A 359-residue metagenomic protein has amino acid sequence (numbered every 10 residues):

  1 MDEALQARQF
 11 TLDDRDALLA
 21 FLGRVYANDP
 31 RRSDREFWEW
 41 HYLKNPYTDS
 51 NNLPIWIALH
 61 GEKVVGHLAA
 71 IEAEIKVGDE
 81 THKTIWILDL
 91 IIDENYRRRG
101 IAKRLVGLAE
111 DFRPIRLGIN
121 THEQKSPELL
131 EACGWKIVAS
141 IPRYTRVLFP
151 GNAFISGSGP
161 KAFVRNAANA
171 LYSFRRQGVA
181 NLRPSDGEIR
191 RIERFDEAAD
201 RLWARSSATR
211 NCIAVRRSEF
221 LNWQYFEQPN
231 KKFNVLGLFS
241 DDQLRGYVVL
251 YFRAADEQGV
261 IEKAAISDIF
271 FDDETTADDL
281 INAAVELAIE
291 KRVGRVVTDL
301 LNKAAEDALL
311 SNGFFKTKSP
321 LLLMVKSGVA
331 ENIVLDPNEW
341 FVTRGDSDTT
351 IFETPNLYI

Functional and structural regions predicted by a protein language model:
D2, R116-R176, Q224, N234 (+1 more regions): Active-site/acyl-donor-binding loops of N-acyltransferases
L5-L90, R190-I269: A conserved beta-strand-loop-helix scaffold within acyl/acetyltransferase catalytic domains
E36, Y47-I71, K76, I85-D89 (+2 more regions): Core nucleotidyl-transferase/polymerase catalytic module
G61-K63, N95-Y96, N152, D241-D242 (+1 more regions): Short loop segments at secondary-structure junctions
D89-D111, E274-E286: Conserved acetyl-CoA-binding loop-helix of GNAT-fold acetyltransferases
D111-F112, N230, D242, E290: Alpha-helix termination/capping residues and helix-transition junctions
S158-L202: Extended, charge-rich helix/loop segments that form flexible, surface "patches" used to engage negatively charged
